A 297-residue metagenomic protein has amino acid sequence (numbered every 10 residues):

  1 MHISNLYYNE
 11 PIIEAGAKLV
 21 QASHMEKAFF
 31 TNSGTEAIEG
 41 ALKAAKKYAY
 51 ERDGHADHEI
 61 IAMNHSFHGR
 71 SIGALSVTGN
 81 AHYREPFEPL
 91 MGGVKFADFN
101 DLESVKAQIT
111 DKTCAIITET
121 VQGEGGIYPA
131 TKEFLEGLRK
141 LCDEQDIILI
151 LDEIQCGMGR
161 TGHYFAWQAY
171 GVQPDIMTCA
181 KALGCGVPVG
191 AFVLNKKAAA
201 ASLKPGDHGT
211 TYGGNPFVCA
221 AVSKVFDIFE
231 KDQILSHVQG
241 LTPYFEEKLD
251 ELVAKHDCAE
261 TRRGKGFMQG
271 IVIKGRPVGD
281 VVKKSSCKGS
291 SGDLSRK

Functional and structural regions predicted by a protein language model:
M1-K297: Conserved N-terminal phosphate-binding loop of PLP-dependent enzymes in the Aspartate aminotransferase
